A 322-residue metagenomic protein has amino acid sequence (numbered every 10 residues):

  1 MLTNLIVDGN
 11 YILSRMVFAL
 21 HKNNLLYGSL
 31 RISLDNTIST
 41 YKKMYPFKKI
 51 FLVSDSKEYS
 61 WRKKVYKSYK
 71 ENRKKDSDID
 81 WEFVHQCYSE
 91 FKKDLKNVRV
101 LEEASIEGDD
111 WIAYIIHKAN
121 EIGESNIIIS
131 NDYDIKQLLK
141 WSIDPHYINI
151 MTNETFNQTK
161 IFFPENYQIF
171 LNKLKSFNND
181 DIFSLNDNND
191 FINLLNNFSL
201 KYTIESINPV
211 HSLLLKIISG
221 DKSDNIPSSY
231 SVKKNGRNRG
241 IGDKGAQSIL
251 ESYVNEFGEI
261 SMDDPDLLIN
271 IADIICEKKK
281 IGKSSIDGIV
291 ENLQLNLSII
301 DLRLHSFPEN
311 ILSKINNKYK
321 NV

Functional and structural regions predicted by a protein language model:
M1-L95: Domain-level signal for Mg2+-assisted phosphodiester chemistry and nucleotide/NA-binding surfaces in nucleic-acid
H21, N72-I315, Y319: Extended two-metal-dependent nuclease catalytic cores across DNA- and RNA-processing enzymes
